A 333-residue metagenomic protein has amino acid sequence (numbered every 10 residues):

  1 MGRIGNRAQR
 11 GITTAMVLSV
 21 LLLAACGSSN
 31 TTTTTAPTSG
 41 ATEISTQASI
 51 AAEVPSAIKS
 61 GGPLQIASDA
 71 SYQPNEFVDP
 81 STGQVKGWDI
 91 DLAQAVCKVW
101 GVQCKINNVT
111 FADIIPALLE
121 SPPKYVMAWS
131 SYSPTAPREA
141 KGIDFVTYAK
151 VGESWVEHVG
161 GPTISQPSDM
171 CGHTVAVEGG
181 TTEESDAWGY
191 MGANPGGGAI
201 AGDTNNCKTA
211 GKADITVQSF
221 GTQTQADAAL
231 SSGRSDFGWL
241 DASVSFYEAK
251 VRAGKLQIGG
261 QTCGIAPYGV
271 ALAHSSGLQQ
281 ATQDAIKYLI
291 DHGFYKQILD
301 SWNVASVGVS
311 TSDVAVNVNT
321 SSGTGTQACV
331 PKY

Functional and structural regions predicted by a protein language model:
V20-A25: C-terminal motif of bacterial Sec signal peptides marking the signal peptidase cleavage site
C26-T35: Bacterial lipoprotein signal-peptidase II cleavage site
A36-S130, S301: Extracytoplasmic small-molecule ligand-binding "clamshell" domains of the periplasmic binding protein/Venus flytrap
G40-A48, E53-V54, T182-D203, T209-D214 (+2 more regions): Ligand-binding clefts/hinges and TM-proximal coupling segments of bilobed small-molecule sensing domains
A70, A149-H158, G211, A242-K287 (+1 more regions): Periplasmic-binding protein-like
Q103-D169, A328: Acidic, polar ligand-binding/catalytic clefts
D113, S131-A140, A187-G189, T224 (+1 more regions): A ligand-binding cleft/hinge motif common to bilobed small-molecule-binding domains
H158-V175, Y190, N194-A201: Flexible hinge/capping segments at coil-to-helix
